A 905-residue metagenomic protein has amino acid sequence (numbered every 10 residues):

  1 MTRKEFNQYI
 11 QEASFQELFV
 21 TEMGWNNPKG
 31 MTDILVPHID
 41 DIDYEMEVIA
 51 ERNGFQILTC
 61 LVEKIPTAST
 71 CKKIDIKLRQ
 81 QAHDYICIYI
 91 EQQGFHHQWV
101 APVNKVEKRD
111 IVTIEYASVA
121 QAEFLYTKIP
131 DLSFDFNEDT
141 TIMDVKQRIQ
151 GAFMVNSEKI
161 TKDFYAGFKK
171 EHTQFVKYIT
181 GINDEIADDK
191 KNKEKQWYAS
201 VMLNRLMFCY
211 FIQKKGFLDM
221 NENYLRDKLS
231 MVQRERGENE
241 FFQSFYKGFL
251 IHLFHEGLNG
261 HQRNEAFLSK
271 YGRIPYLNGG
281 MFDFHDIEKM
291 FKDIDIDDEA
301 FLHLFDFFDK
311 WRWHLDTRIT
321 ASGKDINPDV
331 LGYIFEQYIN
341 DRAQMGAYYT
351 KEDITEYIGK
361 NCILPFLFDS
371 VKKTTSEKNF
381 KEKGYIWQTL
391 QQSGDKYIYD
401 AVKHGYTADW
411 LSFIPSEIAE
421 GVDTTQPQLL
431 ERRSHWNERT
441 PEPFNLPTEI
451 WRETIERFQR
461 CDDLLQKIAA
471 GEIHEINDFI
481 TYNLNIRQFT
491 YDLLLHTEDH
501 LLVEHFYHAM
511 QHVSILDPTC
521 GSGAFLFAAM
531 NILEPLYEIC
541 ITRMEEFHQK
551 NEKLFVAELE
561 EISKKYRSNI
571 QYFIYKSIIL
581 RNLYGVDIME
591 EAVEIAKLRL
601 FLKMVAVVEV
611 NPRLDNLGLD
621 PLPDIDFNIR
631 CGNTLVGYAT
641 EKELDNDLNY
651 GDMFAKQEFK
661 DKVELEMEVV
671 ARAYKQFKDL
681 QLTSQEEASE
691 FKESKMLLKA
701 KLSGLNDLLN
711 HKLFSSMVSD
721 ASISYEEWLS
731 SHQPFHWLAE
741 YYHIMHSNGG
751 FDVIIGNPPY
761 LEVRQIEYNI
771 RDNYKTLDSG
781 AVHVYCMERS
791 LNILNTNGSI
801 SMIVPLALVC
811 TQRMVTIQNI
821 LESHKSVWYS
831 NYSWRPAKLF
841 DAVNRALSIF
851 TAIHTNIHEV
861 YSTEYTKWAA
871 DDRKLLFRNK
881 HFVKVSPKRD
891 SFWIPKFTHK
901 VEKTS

Functional and structural regions predicted by a protein language model:
M1-E45, C71, H83-C87, Q92-W99 (+9 more regions): Signature of N6-adenine DNA methyltransferases within the class I
E45-K73: Active-site ExK catalytic segment of metal-dependent nucleases
E51-R52, L78-A82, S747-N748: Flexible, charged surface loops at secondary-structure boundaries
D184-A187, R318, S322, I354-N361 (+3 more regions): SAM-dependent methyltransferase catalytic region
L203-L206, Y210-K215, V330, I339-A343 (+2 more regions): Short alpha-helix boundary/capping elements
L203-M207, F308, I334-Y338, N582 (+3 more regions): Short alpha-helical scaffolding segments that buttress acidic/His motifs in well-ordered protein cores
Y210, D297-I319, D325, D329-G332 (+8 more regions): Segments forming glycine/polar-rich beta-alpha architectures that bind adenosine-containing cofactors
N221-D329, F380-E382, G394-R433, P441: Non-catalytic nucleic-acid substrate-recognition regions in nucleic-acid-modifying enzymes
